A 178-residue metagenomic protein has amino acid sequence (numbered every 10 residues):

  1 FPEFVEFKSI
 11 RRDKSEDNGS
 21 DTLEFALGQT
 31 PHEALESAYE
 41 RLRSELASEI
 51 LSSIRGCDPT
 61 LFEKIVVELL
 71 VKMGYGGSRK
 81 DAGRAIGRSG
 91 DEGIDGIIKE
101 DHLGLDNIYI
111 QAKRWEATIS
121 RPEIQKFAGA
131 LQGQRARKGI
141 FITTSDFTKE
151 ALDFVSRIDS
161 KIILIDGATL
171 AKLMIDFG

Functional and structural regions predicted by a protein language model:
F1-G178: Mixed-charge (Asp/Glu-Lys/Arg
